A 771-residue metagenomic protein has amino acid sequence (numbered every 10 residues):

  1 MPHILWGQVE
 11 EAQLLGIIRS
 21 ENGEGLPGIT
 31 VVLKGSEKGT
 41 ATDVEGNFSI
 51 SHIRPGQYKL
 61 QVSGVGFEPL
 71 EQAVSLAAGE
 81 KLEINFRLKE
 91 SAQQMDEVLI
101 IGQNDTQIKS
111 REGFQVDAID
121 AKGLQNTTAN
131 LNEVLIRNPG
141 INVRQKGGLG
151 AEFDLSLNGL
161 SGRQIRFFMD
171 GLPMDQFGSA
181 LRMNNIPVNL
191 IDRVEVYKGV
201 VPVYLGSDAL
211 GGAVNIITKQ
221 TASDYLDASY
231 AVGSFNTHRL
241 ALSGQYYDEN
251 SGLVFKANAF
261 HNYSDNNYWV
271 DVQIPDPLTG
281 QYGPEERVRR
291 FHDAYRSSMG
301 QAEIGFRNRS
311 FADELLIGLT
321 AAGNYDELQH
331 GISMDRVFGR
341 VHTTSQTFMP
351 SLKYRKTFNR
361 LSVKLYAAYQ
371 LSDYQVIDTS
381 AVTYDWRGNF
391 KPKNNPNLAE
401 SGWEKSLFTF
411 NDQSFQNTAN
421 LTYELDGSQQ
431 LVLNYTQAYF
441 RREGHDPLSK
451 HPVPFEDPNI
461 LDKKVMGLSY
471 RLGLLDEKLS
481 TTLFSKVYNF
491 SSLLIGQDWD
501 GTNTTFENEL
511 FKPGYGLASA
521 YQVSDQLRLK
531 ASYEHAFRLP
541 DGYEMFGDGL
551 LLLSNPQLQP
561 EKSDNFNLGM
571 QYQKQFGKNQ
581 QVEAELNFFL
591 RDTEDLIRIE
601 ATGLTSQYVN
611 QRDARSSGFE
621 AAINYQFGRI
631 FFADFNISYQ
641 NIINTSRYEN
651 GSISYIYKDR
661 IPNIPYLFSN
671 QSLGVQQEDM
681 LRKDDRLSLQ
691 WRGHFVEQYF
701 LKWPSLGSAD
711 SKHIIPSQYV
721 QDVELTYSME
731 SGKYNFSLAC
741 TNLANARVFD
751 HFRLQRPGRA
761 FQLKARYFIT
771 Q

Functional and structural regions predicted by a protein language model:
R19-E24, I29-K34, S63-F67, A77 (+2 more regions): Short, acidic, small-residue-rich periplasmic hinge/interaction motif at the N-terminus of Gram-negative outer-membrane
S51-H52, L172-K198: Short acidic/polar hinge/loop motifs at secondary-structure boundaries that mediate gating or recognition
N85, V188-D227: A beta-strand signature from Gram-negative outer-membrane beta-barrel systems, especially the internal plug domain
V116, N132-P173: Extracytoplasmic beta-strand/coil segments of soluble accessory domains associated with Gram-negative outer-membrane
A231, N250-R336: Periplasmic-side early beta-strands and strand-to-turn transitions of outer-membrane beta-barrels
E303-N324, T343-D500, T504-F506, L510-G516 (+5 more regions): Face-selective signature of the C-terminal outer-membrane beta-barrel domain
L529-E534, E561-S617, S638, N644: Membrane-embedded beta-barrel scaffold of Gram-negative outer-membrane proteins
Q581-D592, V609-F700: Gram-negative outer-membrane beta-barrel transporters
